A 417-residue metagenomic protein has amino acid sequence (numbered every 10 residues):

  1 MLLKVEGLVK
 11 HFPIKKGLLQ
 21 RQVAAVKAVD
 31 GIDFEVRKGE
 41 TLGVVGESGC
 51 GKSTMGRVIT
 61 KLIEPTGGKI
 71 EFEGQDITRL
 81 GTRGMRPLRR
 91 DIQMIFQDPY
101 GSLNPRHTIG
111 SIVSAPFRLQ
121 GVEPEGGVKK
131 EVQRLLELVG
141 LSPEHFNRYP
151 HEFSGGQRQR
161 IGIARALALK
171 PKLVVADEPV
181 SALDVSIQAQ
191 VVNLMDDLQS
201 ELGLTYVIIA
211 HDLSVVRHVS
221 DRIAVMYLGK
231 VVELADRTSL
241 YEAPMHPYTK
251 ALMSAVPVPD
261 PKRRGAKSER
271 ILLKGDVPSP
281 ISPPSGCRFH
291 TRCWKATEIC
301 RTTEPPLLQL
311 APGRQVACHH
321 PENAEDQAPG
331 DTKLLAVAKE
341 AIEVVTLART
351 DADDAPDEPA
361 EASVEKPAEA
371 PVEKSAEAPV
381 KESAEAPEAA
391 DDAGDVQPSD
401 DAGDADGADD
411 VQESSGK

Functional and structural regions predicted by a protein language model:
M1, I14-Q20, A25, D236-L347: Short catalytic/signature loops enriched in Gly
L18-V23, I77-Q93, S111, L119 (+4 more regions): ABC ATPase NBD coupling module
T60: Helix-to-loop junction immediately C-terminal to a conserved catalytic motif
G68-D76: Conserved ABC transporter NBD signature motif
Q75-D76, G127-E144, M253-S254: Conserved ABC ATPase "signature" region
Y149-F153, Q157: Conserved ABC ATPase signature
K172-V175, P179-L183, I187-G265: P-loop NTP-binding/switch modules centered on Walker-like glycine-rich loops
